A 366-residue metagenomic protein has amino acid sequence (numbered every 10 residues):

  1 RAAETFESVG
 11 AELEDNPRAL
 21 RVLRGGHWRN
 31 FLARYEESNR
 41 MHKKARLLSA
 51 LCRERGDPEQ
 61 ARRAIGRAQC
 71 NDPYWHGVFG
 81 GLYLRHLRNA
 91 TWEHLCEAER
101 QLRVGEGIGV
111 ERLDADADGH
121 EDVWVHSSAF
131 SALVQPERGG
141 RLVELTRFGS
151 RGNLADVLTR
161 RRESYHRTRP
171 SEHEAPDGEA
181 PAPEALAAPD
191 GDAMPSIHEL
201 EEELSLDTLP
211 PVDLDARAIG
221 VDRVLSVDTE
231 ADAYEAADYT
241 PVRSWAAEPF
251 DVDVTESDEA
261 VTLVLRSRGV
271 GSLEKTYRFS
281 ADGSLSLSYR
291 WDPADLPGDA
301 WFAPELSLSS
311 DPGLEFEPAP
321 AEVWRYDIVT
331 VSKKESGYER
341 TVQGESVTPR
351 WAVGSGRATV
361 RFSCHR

Functional and structural regions predicted by a protein language model:
R1-G140, R147-N153, T159, S346: Active-site and substrate-binding clefts of carbohydrate-active enzymes
A3-L13, A117-H126, F130, A175-L214 (+1 more regions): A broadly tuned preference for mixed-charge, low-complexity surface segments
L51-R55, R167-T168, E172-D177, S310-G313 (+1 more regions): Short amphipathic alpha-helical segments
G107-G109, D114, T240-E274, R278-S288 (+2 more regions): Beta-strand-rich recognition/accessory modules
D122-W124, S131-L133, E144, S288 (+3 more regions): Ordered hydrophobic segments in well-structured contexts
S131-V252: Acidic-aromatic substrate-binding/catalytic surfaces of carbohydrate-active enzymes
E137-S150, V157-E163, T168-P170, R268-L273 (+1 more regions): Acidic (Asp/Glu-rich), glycine- and aromatic
